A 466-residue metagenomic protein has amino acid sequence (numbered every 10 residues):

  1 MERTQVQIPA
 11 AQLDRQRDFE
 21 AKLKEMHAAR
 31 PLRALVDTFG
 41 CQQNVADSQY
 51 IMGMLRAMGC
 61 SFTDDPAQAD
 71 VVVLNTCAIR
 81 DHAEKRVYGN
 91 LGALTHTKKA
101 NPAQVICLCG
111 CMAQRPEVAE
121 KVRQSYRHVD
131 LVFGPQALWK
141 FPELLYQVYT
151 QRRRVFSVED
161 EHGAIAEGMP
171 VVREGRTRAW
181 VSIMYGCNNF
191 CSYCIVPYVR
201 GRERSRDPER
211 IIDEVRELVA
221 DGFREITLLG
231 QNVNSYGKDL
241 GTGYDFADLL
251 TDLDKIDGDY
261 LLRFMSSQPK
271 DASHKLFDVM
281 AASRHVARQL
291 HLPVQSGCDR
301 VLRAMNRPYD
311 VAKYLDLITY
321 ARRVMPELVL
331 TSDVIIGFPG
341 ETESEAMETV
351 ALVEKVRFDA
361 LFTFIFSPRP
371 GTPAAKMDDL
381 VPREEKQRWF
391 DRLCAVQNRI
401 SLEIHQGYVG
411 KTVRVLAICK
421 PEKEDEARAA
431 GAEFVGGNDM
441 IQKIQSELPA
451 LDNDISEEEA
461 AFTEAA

Functional and structural regions predicted by a protein language model:
M1-Y236, K275, L290, A312-R323 (+5 more regions): Proteins enriched for Cys/Gly/acidic motifs involved in redox and nucleic-acid/cofactor modification
Q49-S61, L253, D425-E433: Short helix-loop-beta junction
D70, D130, D359, E433 (+1 more regions): Conserved acidic residues
I106-L108, R115-E117, A220-A346: Conserved SAM/AdoMet-binding glycine-rich loop
G222, R357, A430-A432: Active-site-proximal glycine-rich helix-loop-beta segment
L292, D333, V353, L361 (+1 more regions): Hydrophobic, well-ordered secondary-structure elements that form the walls of internal hydrophobic environments
A374-L380: Anionic-ligand binding region
V413-A466: Ribosome-associated RNA-binding proteins
